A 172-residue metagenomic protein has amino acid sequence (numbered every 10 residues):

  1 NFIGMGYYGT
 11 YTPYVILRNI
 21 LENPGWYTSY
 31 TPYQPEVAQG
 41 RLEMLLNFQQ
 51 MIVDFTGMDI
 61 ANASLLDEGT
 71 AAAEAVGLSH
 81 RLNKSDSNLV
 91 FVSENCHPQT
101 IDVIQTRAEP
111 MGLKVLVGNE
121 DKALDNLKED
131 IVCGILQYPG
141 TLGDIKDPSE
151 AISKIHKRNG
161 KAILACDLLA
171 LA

Functional and structural regions predicted by a protein language model:
N1-N47, V53: N-terminal entrance/gating region of PLP-dependent enzymes' catalytic architecture
N1-P13, T56, P98-V103, P110-M111 (+1 more regions): Extended, polar/acidic
Y7, L65, N95: Short, well-ordered beta-to-alpha junction loops that form the rim of enzyme active sites and present histidine/acidic
Y33-V37, D54-A73: Short loop-beta-helix segment that forms the pyridoxal 5′-phosphate
F48-M51, A61, A75, V103: Short, hydrophobic/aromatic alpha-helical segments in well-folded domains
T70-A172: Conserved PLP-enzyme active-site core in the AAT-like
